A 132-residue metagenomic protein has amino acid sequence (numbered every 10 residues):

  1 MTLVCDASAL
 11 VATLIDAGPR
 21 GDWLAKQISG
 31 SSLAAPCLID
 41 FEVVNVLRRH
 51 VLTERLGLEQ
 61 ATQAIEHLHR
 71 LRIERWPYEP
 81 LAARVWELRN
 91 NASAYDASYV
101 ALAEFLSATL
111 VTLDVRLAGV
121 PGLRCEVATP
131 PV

Functional and structural regions predicted by a protein language model:
M1-L38, H50-T62, V115, P131-V132: Short, well-structured N-terminal submotif of metal-dependent ribonuclease cores
T2, P36, V100-V132: Acidic, PIN/NYN-like endoribonuclease modules and their adjacent C-terminal/linker elements
A9, N45-R48, Y99, L117: Hydrophobic side chains within alpha-helical segments
T13-L14, V46, V120-P121: Residues that scaffold the ATP/ADP-binding catalytic core of kinase and kinase-like folds
S32-C37, E66-E74: Short, mixed-charge aromatic SLiMs
V44-R72, R84-W86: Active-site-proximal, substrate-binding regions of enzyme catalytic domains and RNA-binding/basic surfaces
L71-L113: Active-site neighborhoods of divalent-metal-dependent phosphate/nucleic-acid chemistry enzymes
